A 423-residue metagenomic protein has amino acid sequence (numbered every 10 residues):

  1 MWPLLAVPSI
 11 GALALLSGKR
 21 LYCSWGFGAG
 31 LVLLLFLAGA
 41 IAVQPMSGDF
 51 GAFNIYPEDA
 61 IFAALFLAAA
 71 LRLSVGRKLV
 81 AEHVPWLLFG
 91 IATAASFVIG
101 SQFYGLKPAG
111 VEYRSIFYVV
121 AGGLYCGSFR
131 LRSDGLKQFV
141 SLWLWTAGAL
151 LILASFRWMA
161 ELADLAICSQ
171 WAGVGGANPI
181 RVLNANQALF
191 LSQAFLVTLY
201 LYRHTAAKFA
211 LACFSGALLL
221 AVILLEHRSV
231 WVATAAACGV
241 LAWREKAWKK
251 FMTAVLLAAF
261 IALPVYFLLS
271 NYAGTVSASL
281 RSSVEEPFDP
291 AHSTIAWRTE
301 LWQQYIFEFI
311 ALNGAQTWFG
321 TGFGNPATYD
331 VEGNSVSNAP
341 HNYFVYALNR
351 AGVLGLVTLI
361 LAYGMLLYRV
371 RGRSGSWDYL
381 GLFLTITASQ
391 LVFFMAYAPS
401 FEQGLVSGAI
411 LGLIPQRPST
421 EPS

Functional and structural regions predicted by a protein language model:
M1-S74, T93-Q102: N-terminal signal-anchor transmembrane segment
V7-C23, T198-G274, R369-S374, A388 (+1 more regions): Hydrophobic alpha-helical segments of polytopic membrane proteins
R20-L34, R77-G90, L136-L144, K208-L211 (+1 more regions): Membrane-interfacial loop-to-transmembrane alpha-helix junctions, especially the N-terminal start
I55-F66, E82-V98, G105-S128, Q138 (+1 more regions): Aromatic-anchored transmembrane helix interface
A121, K137-A166, I180-R244: Alpha-helical transmembrane segments of multi-pass inner-membrane proteins
L196, L380-S423: Transmembrane alpha-helices of multi-pass inner-membrane enzymes
D289-A351: Long extracytoplasmic/lumenal interhelical loops at the membrane interface of multi-pass membrane proteins
R350-Q390, I414-Q416: Hydrophobic transmembrane alpha-helices and their immediate junctions
